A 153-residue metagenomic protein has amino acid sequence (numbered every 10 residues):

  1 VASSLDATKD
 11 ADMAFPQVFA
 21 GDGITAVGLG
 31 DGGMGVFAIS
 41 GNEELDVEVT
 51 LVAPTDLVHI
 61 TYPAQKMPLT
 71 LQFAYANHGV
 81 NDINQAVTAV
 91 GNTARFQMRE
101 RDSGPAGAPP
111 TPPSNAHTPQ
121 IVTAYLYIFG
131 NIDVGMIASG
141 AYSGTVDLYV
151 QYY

Functional and structural regions predicted by a protein language model:
V1-P68, Q72, P112-Y153: N-terminal small/polar-rich segments of proteins
G21, G79-N81, D102, L148: A generic structural signal for solvent-exposed, polar alpha-helical segments
V58-A86, N92-F96: Extracellular/luminal ectodomains and secreted, surface-exposed scaffolds of diverse proteins
N77, E100-D102, I132: Generic hydrophobic/packing signal
N84, T88, Q97, R101-A116: Surface-exposed intrinsically disordered loops and tails
